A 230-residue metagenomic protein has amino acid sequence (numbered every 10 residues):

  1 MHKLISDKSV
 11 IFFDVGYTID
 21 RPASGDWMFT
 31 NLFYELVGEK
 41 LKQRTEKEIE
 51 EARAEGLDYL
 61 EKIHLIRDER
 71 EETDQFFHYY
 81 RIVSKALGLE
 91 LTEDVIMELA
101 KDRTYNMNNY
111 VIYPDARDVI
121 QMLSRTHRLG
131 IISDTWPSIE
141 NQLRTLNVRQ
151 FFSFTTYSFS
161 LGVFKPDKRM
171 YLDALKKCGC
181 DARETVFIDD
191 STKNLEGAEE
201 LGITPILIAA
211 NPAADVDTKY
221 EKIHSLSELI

Functional and structural regions predicted by a protein language model:
M1-I11, R21, K47, Q121 (+1 more regions): Asp-based, Mg2+/Mn2+-dependent phosphohydrolase catalytic module
L4-P114: N-terminal helical cap/lid subdomain that shapes the substrate entry/recognition surface in HAD-like hydrolases
R21, R44, R53, R67-R70 (+9 more regions): Arginine residue identity/basic-tract feature
E39-K40, L87, M107, G130 (+3 more regions): Short N-terminal micro-motifs specific to bacterial/archaeal maturation and metal-cluster initiation sites
K40-L41, G88, T126-H127, N147 (+2 more regions): Glycine-centered loop/turn motif at secondary-structure junctions
Q75, P114, D134, D189-D190: Residue-level recognition of alpha-helix initiation/capping sites
T92-R144, S158: Substrate-recognition element of Asp-dependent hydrolases with the DxDx(T/V) motif
